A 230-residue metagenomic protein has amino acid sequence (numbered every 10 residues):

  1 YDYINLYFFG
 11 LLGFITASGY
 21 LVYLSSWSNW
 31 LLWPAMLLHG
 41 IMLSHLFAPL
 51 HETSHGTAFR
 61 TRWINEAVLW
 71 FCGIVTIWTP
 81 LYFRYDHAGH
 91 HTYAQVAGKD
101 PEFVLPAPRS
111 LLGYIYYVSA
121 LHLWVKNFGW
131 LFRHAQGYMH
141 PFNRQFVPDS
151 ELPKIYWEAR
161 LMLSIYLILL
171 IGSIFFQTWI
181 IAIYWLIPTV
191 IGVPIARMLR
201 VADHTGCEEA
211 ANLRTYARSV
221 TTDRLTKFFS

Functional and structural regions predicted by a protein language model:
Y1-G40, I74-L186: Non-catalytic, topology-defining segments of multipass membrane proteins
L24, L31, H45, P49 (+3 more regions): A generic structural signal for ordered alpha-helices
A35-A67, I77, R84-G89: Long, highly hydrophobic alpha-helical transmembrane signal-anchor segments
G40-L50, T79-F83, K126-L131, Y184-N212: Transmembrane alpha-helical segments that form the membrane-embedded catalytic/substrate-channel core of multi-pass
P49-I64, G89-R109, G129-K154, R197-S230: Cytosolic-biased juxtamembrane loops and peripheral soluble domains of multi-pass membrane proteins
